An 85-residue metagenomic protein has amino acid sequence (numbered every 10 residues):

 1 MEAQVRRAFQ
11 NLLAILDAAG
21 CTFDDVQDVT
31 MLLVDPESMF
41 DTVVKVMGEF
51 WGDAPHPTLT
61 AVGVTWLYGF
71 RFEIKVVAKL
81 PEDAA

Functional and structural regions predicted by a protein language model:
M1-A85: Short, polar/acidic, helix-capping and beta-turn segments at strand->helix junctions that line the mouths
